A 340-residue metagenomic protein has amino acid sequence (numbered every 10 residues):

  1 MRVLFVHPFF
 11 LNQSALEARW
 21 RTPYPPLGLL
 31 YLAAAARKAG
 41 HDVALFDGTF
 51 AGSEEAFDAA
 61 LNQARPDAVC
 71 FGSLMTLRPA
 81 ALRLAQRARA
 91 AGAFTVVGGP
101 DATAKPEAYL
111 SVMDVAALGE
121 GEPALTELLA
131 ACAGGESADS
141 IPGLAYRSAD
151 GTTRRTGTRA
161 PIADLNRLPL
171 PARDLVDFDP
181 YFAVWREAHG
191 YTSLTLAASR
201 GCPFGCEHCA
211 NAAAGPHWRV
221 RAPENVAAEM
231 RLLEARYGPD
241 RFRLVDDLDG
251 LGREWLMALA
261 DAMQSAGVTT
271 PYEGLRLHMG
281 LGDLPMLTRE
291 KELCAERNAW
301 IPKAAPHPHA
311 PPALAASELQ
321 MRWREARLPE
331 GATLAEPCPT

Functional and structural regions predicted by a protein language model:
V3, D42-A44, T95, Y272 (+1 more regions): Hydrophobic anchor at the start of a short beta-strand that flanks the dinucleotide cofactor-binding loop
L4, F9-N12, L16-A18, I141 (+1 more regions): N-terminal [4Fe-4S]-dependent radical SAM core
H7, G99, D246: Short beta-strand/turn micro-motifs composed of small residues that flank or help shape donor/cofactor-binding pockets
P8, G72-L74, R276-G280: Structural motif
N12-S14, T103-E107, A124-T126, D164 (+3 more regions): Short catalytic/ligand-binding loop motif for oxyanion handling, primarily in non-cytosolic enzymes, centered on
S14-L29: Glycine- and acidic-residue-enriched helix-capping/strand-helix junction motifs
G28, L32-D164: Glycine-rich beta-alpha loop elements in corrinoid/cobalamin-binding modules across cobalamin-dependent enzymes
N166, P171-E330, A335, P339-T340: Radical SAM [4Fe-4S] cluster-binding motif and immediate context
